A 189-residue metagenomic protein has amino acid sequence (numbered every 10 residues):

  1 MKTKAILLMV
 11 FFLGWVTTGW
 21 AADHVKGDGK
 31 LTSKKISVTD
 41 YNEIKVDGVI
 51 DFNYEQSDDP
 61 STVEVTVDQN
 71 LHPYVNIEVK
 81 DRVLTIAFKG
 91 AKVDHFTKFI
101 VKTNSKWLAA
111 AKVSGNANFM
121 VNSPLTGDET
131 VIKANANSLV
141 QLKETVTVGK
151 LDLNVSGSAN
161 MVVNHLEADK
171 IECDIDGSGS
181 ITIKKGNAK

Functional and structural regions predicted by a protein language model:
M1-K189: Intrinsically disordered, low-complexity terminal regions
